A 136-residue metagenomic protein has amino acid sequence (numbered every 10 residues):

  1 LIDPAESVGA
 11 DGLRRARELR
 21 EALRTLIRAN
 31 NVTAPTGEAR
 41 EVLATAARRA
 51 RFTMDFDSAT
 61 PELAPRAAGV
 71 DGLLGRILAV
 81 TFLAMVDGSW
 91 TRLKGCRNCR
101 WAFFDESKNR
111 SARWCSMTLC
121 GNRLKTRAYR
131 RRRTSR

Functional and structural regions predicted by a protein language model:
L1-F104, R136: Short helix-coil boundary/hinge micro-motifs
L93, A112, M117, R123: Residues immediately within or flanking Cys/His clusters that coordinate Zn2+ in small zinc-binding modules
R100, S116-G121, R130: Cys/His-coordinated zinc-binding microdomains
F104, C120, K125: Short functional micro-motifs and their immediate structural scaffolds
D105-A112: Short linker/helix segments within small regulatory modules
R127-R136: Short Fe-S-cluster ligation motifs
